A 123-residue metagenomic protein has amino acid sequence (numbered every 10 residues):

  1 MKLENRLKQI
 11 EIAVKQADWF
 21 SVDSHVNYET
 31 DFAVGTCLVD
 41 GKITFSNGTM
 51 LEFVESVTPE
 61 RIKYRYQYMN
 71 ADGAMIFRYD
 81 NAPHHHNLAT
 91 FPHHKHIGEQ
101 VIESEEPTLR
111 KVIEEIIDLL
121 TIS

Functional and structural regions predicted by a protein language model:
M1-E52, V57-P59: Negatively charged, low-complexity tracts enriched in Asp/Glu with abundant Ser/Thr
V54-S56, A82, V112: Surface-exposed loop/turn and secondary-structure junction residues enriched for glycine/proline
I62: Residues that flank catalytic or metal-binding motifs in active/ligand-binding sites
R65-P107: An exposed acidic His-Trp-rich patch
E99-S123: Well-ordered alpha/beta subsegment
